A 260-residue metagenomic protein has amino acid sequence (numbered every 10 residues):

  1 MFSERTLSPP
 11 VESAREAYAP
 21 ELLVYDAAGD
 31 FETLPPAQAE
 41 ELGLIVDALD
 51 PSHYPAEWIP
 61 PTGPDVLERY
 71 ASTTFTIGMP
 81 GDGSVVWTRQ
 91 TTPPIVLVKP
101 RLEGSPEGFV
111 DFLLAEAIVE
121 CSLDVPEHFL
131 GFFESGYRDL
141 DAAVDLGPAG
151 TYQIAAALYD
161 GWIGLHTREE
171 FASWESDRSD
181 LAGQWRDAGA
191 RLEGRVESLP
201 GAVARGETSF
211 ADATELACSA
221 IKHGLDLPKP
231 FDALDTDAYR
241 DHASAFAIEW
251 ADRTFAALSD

Functional and structural regions predicted by a protein language model:
M1-I77, A257-L258: A metal-dependent hydrolase signature that marks the N-terminal structural subdomain at the beginning of catalytic folds
P61-L114, I118-H128: Active-site scaffold of zinc-dependent metalloenzymes
T92-V98, G136, L140-G147, D226-F231: Short amphipathic alpha-helical segments and their helix-coil junctions
G108-F109, S122-A157, G161: Post-HEXXH active-site segment of zinc metalloproteases
E127-F133, S173-W185: Short acidic alpha-helical/loop segments enriched in Asp/Glu that coordinate divalent cations
L165: Internal, well-ordered alpha/beta segment that forms a basic, Gly-enriched binding/recognition surface
S179-D260: Pan-zinc metallopeptidase signature
